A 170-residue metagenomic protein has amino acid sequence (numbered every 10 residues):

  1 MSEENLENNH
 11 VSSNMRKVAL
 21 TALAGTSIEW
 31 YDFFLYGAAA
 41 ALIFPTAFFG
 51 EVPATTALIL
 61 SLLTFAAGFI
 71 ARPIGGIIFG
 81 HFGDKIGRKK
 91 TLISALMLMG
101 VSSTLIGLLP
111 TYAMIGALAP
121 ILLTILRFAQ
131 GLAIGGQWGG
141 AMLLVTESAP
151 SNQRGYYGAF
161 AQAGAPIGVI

Functional and structural regions predicted by a protein language model:
M1-G37: Cytosolic juxtamembrane N-terminal segment immediately preceding the first transmembrane helix of multi-pass
A40-I74, L92, I121: Extracellular/periplasmic helix-loop-helix junction of adjacent transmembrane segments in MFS-like secondary
G50, M97-G116: C-terminal ends and interior cores of transmembrane alpha-helices in multi-pass membrane transporters/permeases
L62-H81, A95-S103, I167: Central cavity-lining transmembrane alpha-helices of secondary-active solute carriers, predominantly the Major
K85-M97: Cytoplasmic membrane-interface "Motif A"-like loop-to-helix N-cap segments of 12-TM Major Facilitator Superfamily
S94, L122, Q153-F160: Cytoplasmic loop-to-transmembrane helix junctions
L109, M114-G135: Hydrophobic core of transmembrane alpha-helices in multi-pass small-molecule transporters, especially MFS/SLC-type
A133, G155-I170: Glycine-rich segments within core transmembrane alpha-helices of 12-TM secondary carriers
